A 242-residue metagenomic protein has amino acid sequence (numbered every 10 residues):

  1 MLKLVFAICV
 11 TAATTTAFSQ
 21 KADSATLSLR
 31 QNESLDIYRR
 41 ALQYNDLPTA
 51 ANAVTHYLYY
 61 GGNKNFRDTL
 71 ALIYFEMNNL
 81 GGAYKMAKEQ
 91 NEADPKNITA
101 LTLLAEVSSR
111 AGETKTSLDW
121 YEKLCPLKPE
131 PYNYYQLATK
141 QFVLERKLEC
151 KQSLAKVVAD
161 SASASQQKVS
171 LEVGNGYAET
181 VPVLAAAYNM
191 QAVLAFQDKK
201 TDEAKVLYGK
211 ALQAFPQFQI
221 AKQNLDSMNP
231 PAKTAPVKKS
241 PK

Functional and structural regions predicted by a protein language model:
F18-T69, S240-K242: N-terminal leader/linker segments that initiate helical-solenoid repeat arrays
K21-S24, N175-K242: Terminal, low-structured helical/coil segments at or just beyond the last alpha-helical repeat
R39, L72, E106, T139-K140 (+2 more regions): Residue-level recognition of tetratricopeptide repeat
Q43-Y44, E76-M77, R110-A111, V143-L144 (+2 more regions): Register position in tetratricopeptide repeats
H56-Y57, E89-Q90, K123-L124, V157 (+1 more regions): Canonical positions in the second alpha-helix
G61-G62, P95, K128-P129, A162 (+2 more regions): Short coil turns that delineate tetratricopeptide repeat
T69, L103, Q136, S170 (+3 more regions): Canonical tetratricopeptide repeat
